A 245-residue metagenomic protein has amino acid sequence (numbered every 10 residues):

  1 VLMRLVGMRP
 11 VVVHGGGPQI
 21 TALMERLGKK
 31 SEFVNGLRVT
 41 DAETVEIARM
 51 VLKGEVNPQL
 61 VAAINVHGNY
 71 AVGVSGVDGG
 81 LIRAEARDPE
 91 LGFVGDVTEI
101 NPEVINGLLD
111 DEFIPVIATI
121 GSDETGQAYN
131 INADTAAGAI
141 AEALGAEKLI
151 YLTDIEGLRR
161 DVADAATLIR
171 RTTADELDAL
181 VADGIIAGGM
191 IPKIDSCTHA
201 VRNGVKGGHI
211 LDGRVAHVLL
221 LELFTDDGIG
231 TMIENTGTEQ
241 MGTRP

Functional and structural regions predicted by a protein language model:
V1-R214, L221-L223, D227, N235-P245: Nucleotide/pyrophosphate-binding catalytic subdomain
